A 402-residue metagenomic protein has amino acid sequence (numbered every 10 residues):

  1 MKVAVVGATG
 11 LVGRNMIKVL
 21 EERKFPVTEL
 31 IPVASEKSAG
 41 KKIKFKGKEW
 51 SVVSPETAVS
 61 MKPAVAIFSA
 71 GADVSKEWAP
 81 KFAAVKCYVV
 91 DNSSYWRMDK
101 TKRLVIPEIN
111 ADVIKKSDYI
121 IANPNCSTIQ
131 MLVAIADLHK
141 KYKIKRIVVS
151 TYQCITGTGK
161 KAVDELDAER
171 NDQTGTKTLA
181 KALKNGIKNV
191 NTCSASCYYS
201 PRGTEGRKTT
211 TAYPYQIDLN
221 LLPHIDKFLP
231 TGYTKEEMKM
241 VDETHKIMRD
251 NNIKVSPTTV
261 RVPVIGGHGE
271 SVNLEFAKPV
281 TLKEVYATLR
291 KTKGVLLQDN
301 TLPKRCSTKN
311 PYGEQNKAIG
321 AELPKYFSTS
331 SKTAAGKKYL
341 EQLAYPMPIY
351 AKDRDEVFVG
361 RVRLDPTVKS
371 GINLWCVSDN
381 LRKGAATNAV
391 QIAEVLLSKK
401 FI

Functional and structural regions predicted by a protein language model:
M1-C197, G203-I217, N252-K254, T301 (+7 more regions): N-terminal Rossmann-like NAD(P) cofactor-binding subdomain of oxidoreductases, focused on the glycine-rich
E36-S38, C126-S127, T151-T158, L221-L229 (+2 more regions): Glycine-rich beta-alpha junction loops
I121-Q130, G232-V241, G384-N388: A glycine-rich, Thr/Ser-enriched phosphate-binding loop motif common to dinucleotide/cofactor-binding enzymes
A212-P214, D218-V262: Oxyanion-binding "anion nests"
V260-P263, S378-K383: Glycine-rich phosphate/pyrophosphate-binding beta-alpha loops
G266-E270: Conserved glycine-rich beta-strand-loop-beta hairpin in the small C-terminal domain of fold type I
K283-T292: Short amphipathic alpha-helices in soluble, non-transmembrane regions that often serve as interface/regulatory elements
Q342-Y350, R354-L364: Short glycine-rich, acidic/polar surface loops and turns
